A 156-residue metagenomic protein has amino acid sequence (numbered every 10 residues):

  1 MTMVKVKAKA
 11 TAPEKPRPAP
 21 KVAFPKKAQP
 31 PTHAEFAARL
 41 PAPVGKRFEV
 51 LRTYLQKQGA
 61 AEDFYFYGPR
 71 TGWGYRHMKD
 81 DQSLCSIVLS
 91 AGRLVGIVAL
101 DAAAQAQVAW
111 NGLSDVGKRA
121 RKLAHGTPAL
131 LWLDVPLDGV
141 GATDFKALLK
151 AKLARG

Functional and structural regions predicted by a protein language model:
T2-G156: Charge-dense, helix-prone N-terminal extensions
